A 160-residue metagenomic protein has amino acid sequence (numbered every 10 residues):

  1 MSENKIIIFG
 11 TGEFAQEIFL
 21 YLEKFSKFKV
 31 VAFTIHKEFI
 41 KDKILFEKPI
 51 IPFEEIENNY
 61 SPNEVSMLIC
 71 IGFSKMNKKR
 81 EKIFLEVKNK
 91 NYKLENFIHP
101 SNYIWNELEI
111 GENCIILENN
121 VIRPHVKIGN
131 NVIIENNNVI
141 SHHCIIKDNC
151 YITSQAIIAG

Functional and structural regions predicted by a protein language model:
M1-L45, I50-S61: Hydrophobic, well-ordered beta-alpha structural blocks that scaffold small-molecule cofactor pockets
E3, V30, P62-E64, N91 (+3 more regions): A general structural motif
E13, E38, G72-K75, V121: Short, glycine/serine-rich, charged loops/turns that create anion-binding and catalytic segments at active sites
E17, K78, W105: Residues that form or flank phosphate/diphosphate-binding pockets in enzymes that use nucleotide phosphates
F19-Y21, R80-I83, I128: Short amphipathic alpha-helical segments
F25, F84-V87, V132-I134, C150: Glycine-rich, phosphate-binding/catalytic loops in enzymes
I40-H99: Phosphate-bearing ligand-interacting subdomains that bind or position ATP/ADP/UDP/GDP/NAD(P) or nucleotide-linked
N96-G160: Structural signal for interior beta-strand "rungs" in well-ordered beta-sheet cores of soluble enzyme domains
